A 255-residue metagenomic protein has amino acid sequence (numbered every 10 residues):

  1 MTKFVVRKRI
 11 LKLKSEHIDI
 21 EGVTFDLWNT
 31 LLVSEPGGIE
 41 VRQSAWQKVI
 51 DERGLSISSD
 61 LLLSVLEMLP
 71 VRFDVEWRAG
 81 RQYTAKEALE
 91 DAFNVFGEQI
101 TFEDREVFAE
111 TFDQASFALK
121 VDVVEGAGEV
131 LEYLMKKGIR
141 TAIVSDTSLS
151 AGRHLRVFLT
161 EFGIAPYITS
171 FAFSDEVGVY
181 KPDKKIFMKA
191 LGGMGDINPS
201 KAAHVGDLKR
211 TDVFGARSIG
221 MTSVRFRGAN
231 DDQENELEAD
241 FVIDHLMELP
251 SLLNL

Functional and structural regions predicted by a protein language model:
M1-V23, V33-P36, S56-D60, D122 (+2 more regions): Asp-based, Mg2+/Mn2+-dependent phosphohydrolase catalytic module
F4-K137: N-terminal helical cap/lid subdomain that shapes the substrate entry/recognition surface in HAD-like hydrolases
